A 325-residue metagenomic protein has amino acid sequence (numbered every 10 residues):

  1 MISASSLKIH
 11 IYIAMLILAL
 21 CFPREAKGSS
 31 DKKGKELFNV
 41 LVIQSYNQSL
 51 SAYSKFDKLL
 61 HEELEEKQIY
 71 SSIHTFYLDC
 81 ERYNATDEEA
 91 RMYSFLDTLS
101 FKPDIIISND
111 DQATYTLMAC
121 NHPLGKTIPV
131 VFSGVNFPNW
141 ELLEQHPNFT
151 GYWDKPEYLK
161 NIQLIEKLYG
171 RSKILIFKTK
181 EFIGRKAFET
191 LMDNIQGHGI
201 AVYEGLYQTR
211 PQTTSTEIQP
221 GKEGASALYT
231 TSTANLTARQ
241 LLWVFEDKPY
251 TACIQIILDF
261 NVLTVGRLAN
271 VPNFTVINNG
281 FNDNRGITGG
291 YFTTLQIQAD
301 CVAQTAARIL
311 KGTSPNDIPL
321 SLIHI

Functional and structural regions predicted by a protein language model:
I2-Y12: Bacterial N-terminal signal peptides that target proteins for export
Y12-C21: Bacterial N-terminal signal peptides
E36-A52, I174-F177: Short beta-strand segments enriched in small/hydrophobic residues
I43, L99-D110, P129-V131, L175-K178 (+3 more regions): Periplasmic-binding protein-like
K67-F95, N148, I176, I195-T209: Short beta-strand elements in bilobed, periplasmic/extracellular small-molecule ligand-binding domains
Y77-W140, Y250-A252, D259-F260: Beta-alpha junction/loop-to-helix N-cap segments that form part of ligand/metal-binding clefts
L142-Q163, N284-D300: Short beta-strand elements at the ligand-binding edges of bilobed clamshell
I323-I325: Conserved small/polar residues in nucleotide/adenosyl-binding loops
